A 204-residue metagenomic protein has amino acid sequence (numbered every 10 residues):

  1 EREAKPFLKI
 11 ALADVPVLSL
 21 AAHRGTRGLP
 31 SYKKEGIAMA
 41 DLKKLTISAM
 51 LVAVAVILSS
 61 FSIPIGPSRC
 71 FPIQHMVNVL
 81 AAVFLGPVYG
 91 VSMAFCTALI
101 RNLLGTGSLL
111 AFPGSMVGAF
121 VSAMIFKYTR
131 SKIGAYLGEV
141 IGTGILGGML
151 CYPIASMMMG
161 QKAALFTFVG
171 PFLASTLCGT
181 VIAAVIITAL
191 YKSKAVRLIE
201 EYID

Functional and structural regions predicted by a protein language model:
R2-I10: Extreme N-terminal basic, low-complexity initiation segments that serve as generic localization/processing leaders
A11, L18-D204: Loop-helix junctions at membrane interfaces
